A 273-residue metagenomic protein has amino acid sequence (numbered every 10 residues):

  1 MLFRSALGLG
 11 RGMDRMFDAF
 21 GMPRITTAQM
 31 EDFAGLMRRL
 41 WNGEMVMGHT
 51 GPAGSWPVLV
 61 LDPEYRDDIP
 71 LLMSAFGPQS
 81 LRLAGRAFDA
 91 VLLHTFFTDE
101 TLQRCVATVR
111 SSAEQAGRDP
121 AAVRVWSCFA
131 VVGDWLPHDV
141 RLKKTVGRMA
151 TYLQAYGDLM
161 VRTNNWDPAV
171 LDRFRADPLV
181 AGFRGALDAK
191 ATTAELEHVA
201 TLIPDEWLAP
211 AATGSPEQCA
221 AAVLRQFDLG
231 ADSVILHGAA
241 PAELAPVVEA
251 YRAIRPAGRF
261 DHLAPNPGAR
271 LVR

Functional and structural regions predicted by a protein language model:
S5-L9, L71-S74, V91-L93, V123-A130 (+1 more regions): Hydrophobic faces of well-ordered beta-strands that scaffold small-molecule active sites in alpha/beta enzyme cores
R15-F20: A short acidic, helix-capping loop that chelates divalent metal ions and anchors anionic groups
P23-L61, L102-Q103, A107, S111-R225 (+1 more regions): An alpha-helical appendage that flanks or caps ligand/catalytic pockets
D62-R66, G85: Solvent-exposed alpha-helices and their adjacent loops that cap or buttress functional pockets in soluble metabolic
P70-F76, L81-R82, F88-V91, T95-L102: Ligand/cofactor pocket segment of small-molecule handling proteins
R86-A87, L229-G230: Structural motif
G238-E243: A short, acidic, flexible beta-alpha connecting loop/helix-capping segment that sits on the rim of active
